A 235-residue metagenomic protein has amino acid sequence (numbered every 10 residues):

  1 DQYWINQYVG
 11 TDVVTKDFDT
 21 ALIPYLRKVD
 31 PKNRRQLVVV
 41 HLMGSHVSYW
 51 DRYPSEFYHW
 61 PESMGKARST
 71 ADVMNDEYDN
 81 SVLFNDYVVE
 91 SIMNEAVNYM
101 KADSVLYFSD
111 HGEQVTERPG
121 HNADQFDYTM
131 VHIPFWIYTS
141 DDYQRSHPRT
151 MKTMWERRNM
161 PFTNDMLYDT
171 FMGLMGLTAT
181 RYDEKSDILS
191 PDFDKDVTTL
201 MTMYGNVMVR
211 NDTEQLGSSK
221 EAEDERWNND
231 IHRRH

Functional and structural regions predicted by a protein language model:
D1-G65, N164, D169-S190, D194: Active-site-proximal alpha/beta segments of enzymes that process anionic O-linked groups
D12, K16, T20-I23, R27 (+6 more regions): Soluble catalytic regions of membrane-associated enzymes that act on cell-envelope and secretory-pathway components
P24, E62-V105, I137, R158 (+1 more regions): A long, amphipathic alpha-helix that forms part of the scaffold/cap immediately adjacent to metal-dependent active
L37-G44, D79-V82, S104-S109, I137 (+1 more regions): Short beta-strand segments
G44-S48, H111-Q114, D142-Y143: Solvent-exposed loop/turn segments at secondary-structure junctions within structured extracellular/periplasmic domains
N94-Y99, V115, A123-F126, D141-H235: Membrane-interface soluble catalytic domains
H132-T139: SF2 helicase/translocase ATPase core recognition
